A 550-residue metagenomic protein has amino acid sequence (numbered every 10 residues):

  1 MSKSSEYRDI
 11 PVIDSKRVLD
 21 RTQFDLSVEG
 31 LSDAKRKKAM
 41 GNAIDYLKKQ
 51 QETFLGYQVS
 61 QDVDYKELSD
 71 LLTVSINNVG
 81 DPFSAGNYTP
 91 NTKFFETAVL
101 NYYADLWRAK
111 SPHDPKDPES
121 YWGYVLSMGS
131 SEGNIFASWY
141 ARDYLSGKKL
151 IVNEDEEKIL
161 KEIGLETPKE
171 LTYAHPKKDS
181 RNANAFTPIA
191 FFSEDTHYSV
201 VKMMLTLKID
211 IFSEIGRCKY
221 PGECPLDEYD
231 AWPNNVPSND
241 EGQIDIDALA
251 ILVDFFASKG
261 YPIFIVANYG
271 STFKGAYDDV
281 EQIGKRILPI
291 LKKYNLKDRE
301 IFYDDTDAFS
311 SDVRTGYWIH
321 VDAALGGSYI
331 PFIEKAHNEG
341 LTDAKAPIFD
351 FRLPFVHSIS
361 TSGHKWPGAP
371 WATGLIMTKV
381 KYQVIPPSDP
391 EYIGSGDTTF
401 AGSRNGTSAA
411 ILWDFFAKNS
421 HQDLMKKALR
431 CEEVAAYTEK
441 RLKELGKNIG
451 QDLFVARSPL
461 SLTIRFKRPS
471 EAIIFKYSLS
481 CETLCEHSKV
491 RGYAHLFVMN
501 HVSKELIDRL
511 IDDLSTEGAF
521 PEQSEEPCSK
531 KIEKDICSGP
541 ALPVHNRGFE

Functional and structural regions predicted by a protein language model:
M1-I44, I151-R181, R217-C224, K293-D307 (+2 more regions): Eukaryotic N-terminal low-complexity, Ser/Thr- and Lys/Arg-rich leader segments that predominantly function as
M1-Y121, E132, R491-F497, H501 (+1 more regions): N-terminal entrance/gating region of PLP-dependent enzymes' catalytic architecture
S2-E6, I10-V18, Q23, P233 (+5 more regions): C-terminal or late-domain output modules
K37-K38, I44, P176, V201 (+5 more regions): Conserved C-terminal alpha-helix-loop-beta "cap" of PLP-dependent enzymes that closes/shapes the active-site mouth
Y65-N78, A98-P118, G222-D227, F256-I263 (+3 more regions): Active-site-adjacent bridging/hinge elements
E96, L100-Y103, G133-A141, V200-M203 (+1 more regions): Buried hydrophobic packing segments
Y102-Y103, Y140-A141, D245, S538 (+1 more regions): Eukaryotic nuclear macromolecular-assembly scaffolds and interaction domains used across chromosome biology and nuclear
S120, V125, G129-G133, Y140-I385: Conserved PLP-enzyme active-site core in the AAT-like
